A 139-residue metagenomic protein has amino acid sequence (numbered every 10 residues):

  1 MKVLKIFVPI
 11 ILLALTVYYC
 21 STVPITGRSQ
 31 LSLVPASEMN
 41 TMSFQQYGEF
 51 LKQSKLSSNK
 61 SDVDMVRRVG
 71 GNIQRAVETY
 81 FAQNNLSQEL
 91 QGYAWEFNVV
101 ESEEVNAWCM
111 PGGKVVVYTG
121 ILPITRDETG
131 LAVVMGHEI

Functional and structural regions predicted by a protein language model:
M1-F7: Bacterial N-terminal signal peptides that target proteins for export
P9-A14: Hydrophobic membrane-insertion alpha-helices, especially the h-region of bacterial N-terminal signal peptides
T16-Y19: C-terminal motif of bacterial Sec signal peptides marking the signal peptidase cleavage site
S21-I139: Peri-catalytic and regulatory segments of divalent metal-dependent proteins
